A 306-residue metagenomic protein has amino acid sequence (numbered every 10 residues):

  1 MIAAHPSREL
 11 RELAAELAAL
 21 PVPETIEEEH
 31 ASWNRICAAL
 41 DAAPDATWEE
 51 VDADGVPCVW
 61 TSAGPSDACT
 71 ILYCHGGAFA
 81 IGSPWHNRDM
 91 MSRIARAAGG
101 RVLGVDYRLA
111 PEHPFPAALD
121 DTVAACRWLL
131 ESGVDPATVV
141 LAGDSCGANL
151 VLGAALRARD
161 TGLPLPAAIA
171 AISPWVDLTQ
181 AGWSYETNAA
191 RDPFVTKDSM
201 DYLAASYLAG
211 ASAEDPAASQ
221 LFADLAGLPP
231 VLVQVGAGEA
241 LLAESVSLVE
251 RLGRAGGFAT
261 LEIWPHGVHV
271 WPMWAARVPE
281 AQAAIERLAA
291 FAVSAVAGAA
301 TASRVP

Functional and structural regions predicted by a protein language model:
M1-S66, A297-P306: A glycine/proline-hinged amphipathic helix-loop "lid/cap" segment that gates access to hydrophobic ligand pockets
A68-G77: Short beta-strand element of the alpha/beta-hydrolase
W85-G104: Short amphipathic alpha-helix adjacent to the substrate-entry channel of hydrolases
H113-G133, L288: Alpha/beta-hydrolase active-site loop
G133-S145: Alpha/beta-hydrolase fold nucleophile elbow
L156-A211: Hydrolase active-site cap/lid region
V233-V235: Short beta-strand/loop motif that positions the catalytic acidic residue of the alpha/beta-hydrolase fold
P272-P306: Catalytic active-site module of serine/aspartate enzymes centered on a nucleophile-bearing elbow/loop
